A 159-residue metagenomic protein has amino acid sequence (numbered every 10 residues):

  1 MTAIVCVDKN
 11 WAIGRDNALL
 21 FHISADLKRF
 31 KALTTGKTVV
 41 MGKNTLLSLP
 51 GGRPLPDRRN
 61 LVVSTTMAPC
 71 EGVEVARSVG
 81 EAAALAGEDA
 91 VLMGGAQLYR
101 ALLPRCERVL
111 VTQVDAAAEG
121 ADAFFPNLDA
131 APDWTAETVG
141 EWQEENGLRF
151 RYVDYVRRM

Functional and structural regions predicted by a protein language model:
M1-M159: Enzymes that bind and transform nitrogen-containing heteroaromatic metabolites
